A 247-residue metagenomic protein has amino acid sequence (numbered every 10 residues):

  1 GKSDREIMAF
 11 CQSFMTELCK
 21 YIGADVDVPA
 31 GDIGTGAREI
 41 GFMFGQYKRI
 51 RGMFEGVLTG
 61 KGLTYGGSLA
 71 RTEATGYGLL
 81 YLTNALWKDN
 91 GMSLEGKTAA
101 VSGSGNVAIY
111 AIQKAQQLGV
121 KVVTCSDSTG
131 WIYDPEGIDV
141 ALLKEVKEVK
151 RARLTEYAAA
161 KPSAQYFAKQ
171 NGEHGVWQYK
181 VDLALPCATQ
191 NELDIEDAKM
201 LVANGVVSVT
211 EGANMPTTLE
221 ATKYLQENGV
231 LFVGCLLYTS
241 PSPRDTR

Functional and structural regions predicted by a protein language model:
G1, L69-T75, G234-L237: Conserved phosphate/anionic-ligand binding catalytic regions in large, soluble enzymes, centered on
G1-L69: N-terminal ligand-binding/catalytic initiation module
G23-D25, M92-G96, Y179-D182, L201-S208 (+1 more regions): Short, surface-exposed connector motifs at secondary-structure boundaries
V26-A30, F54-L58, T124-D127, L185-P186 (+2 more regions): General beta-strand structural signal in soluble alpha/beta enzymes
E73, Y77-A168: Glycine-rich phosphate/diphosphate-binding loop of Rossmann-like nucleotide-binding domains
K147-E196: A structured beta-alpha segment of the ubiquitous adenosine-cofactor-binding alpha/beta core
L193, D197-V202, G212-L237: Rossmann-fold NAD(P)-binding glycine/threonine-rich loop
Y238-R247: Single conserved hydrophobic/aromatic residue that forms the stacking wall/gate of nucleotide- or nucleobase-binding
